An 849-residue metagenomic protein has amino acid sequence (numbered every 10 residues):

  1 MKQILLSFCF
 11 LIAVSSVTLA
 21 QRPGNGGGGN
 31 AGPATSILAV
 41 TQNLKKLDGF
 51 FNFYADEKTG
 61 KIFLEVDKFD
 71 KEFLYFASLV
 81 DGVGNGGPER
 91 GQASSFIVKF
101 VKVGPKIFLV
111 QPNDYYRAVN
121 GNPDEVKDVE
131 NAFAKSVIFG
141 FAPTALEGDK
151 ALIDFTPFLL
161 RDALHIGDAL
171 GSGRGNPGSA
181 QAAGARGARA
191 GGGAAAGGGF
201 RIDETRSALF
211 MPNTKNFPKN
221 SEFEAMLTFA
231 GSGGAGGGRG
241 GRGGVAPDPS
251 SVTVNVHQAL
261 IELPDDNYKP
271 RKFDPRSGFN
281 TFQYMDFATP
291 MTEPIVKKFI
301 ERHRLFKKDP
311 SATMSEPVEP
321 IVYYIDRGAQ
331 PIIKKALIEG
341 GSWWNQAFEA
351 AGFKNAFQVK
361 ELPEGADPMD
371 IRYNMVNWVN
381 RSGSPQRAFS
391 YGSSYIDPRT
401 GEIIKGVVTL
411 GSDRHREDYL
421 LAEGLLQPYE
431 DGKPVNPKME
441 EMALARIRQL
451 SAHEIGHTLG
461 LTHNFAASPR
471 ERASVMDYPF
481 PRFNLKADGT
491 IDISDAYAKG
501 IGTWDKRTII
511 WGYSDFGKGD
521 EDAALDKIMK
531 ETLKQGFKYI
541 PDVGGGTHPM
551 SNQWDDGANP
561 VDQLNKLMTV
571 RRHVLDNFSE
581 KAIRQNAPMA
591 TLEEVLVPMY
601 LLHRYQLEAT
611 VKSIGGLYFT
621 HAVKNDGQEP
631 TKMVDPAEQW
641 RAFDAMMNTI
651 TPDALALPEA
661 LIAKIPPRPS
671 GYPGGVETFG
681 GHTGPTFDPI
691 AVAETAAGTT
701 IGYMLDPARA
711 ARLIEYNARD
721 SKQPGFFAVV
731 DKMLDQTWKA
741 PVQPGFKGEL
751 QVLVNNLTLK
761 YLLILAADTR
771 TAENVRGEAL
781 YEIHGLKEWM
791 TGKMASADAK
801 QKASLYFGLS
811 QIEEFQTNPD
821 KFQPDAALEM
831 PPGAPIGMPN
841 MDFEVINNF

Functional and structural regions predicted by a protein language model:
M1-L5, Q21: Positively charged n-region of N-terminal signal peptides that target proteins for export
S7-S16: Bacterial N-terminal signal peptides
Q21-A329, A347, A356, E361-E417 (+4 more regions): Auxiliary tRNA-acceptor-end handling modules of aminoacyl-tRNA synthetases
G27-G28, G32, F53, E361-R381 (+1 more regions): The catalytic-center signature of Zn2+-dependent metalloproteases
P294, R327, P331-E339, E441-L450 (+3 more regions): Soluble non-cytosolic domains of exported or imported proteins
Q330-A356: Zn2+-dependent metallopeptidase catalytic core
I396, E402-L410, S451-L459, R507-E521: Extended catalytic-interface subdomain
R470-F849: Conserved catalytic/binding loops enriched for acidic/polar residues
